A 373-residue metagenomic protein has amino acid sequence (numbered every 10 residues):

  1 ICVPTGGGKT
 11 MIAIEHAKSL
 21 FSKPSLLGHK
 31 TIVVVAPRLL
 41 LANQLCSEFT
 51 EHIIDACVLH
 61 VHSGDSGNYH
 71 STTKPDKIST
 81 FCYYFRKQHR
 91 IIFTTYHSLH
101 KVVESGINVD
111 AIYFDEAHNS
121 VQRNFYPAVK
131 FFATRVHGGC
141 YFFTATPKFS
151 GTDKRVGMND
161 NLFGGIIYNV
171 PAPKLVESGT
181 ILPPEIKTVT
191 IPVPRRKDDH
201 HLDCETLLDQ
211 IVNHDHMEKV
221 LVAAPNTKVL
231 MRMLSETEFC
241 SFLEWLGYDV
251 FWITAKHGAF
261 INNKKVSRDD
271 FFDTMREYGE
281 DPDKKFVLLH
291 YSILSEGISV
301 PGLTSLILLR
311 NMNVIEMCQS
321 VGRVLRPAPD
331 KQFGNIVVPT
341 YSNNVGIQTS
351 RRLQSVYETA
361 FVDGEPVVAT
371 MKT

Functional and structural regions predicted by a protein language model:
I1-H16: Walker A/P-loop
T10-I12, L26-I53, P225-M231: Conserved Walker A/P-loop ATP-binding site and its immediately adjacent core in helicase/helicase-like ATPase domains
L40-K74, F242: Conserved helix-turn-beta segment of the N-terminal RecA-like "Helicase ATP-binding" lobe in SF1/SF2 helicases
S79-V129, H290-S292: Conserved RecA-like ASCE ATPase "motif II neighborhood" in helicase/translocase motors
N119, A255-V367: Conserved RecA-like P-loop NTPase helicase motor core
N119-I181: Post-DEXD/H (motif II) to motif III coupling segment of the RecA-like Helicase ATP-binding lobe
G165-M231, E236: Conserved interdomain linker/interface between the two RecA-like ATPase lobes of SF2 helicase motors
T227-T254: Conserved helicase motor "Helicase C" RecA-like lobe of SF1/SF2 P-loop NTPases
